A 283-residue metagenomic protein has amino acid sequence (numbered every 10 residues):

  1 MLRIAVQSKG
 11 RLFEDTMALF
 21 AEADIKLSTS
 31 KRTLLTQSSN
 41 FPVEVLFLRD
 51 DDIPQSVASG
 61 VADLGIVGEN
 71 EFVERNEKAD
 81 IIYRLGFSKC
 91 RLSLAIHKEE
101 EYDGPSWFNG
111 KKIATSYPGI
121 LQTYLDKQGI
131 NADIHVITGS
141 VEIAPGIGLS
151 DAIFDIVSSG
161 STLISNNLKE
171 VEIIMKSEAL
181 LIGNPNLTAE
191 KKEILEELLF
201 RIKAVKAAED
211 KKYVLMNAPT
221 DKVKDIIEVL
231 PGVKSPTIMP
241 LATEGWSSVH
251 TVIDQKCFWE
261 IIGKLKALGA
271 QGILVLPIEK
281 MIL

Functional and structural regions predicted by a protein language model:
M1-P42, E69-D80, L85-R91, E99-L283: Small-molecule-sensing regulatory modules
S38-Q55: Active-site-flanking structural segment that lines cofactor/substrate pockets
D51-S56, V61-K78: Pocket-flanking alpha-helical
